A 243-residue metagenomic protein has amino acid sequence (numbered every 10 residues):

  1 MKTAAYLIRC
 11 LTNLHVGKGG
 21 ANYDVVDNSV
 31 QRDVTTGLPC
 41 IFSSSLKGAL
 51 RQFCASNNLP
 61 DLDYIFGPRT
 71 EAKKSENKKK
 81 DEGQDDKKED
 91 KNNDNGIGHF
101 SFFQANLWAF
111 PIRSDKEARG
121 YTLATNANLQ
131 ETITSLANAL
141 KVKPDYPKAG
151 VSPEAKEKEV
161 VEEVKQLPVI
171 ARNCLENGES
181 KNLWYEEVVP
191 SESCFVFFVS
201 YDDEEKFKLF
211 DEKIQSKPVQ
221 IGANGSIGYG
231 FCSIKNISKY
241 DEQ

Functional and structural regions predicted by a protein language model:
M1-Q243: RNA-binding basic/glycine-rich loop and surface signature characteristic of RAMP-family CRISPR effectors
